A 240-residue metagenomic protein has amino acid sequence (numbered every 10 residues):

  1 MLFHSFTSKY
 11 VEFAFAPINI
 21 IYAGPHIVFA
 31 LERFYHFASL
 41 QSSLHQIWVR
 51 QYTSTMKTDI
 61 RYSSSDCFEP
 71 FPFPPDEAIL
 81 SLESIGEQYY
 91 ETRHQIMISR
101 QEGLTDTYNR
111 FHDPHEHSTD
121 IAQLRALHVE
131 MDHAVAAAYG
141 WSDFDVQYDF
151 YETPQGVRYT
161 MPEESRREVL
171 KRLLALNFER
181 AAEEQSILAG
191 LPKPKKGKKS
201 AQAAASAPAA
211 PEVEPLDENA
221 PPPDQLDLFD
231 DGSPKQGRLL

Functional and structural regions predicted by a protein language model:
M1-L240: S-adenosyl-L-methionine
